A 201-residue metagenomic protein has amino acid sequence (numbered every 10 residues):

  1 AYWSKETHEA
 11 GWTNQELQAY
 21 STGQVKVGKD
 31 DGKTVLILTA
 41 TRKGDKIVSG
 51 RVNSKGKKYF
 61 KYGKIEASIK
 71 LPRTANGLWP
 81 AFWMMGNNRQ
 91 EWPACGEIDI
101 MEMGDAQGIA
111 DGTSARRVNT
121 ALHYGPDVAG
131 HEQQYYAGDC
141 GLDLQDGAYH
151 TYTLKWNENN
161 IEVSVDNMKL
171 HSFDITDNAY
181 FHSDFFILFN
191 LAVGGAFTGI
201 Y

Functional and structural regions predicted by a protein language model:
A1-Y201: GH16 jelly-roll
